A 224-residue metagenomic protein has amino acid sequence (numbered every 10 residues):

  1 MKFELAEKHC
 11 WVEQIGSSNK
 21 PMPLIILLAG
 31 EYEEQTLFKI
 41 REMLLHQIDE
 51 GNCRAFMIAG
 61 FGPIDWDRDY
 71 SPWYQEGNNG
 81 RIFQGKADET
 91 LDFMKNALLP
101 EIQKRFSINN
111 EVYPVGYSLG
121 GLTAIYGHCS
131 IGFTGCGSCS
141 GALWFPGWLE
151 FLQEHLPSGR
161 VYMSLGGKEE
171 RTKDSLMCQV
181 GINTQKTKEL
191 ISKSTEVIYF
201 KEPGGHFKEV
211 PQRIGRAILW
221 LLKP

Functional and structural regions predicted by a protein language model:
M1-S17: N-terminal cap/lid segment of alpha/beta-hydrolase-fold proteins
N19-R105: Serine-hydrolase catalytic machinery in alpha/beta-hydrolase-like enzymes
I26-E33, Q103-F106, H128-C129, G137-G141 (+2 more regions): Cell-envelope and extracellular/periplasmic
N96, I125-C129: Short, hydrophobic alpha-helix immediately C-terminal to the catalytic nucleophile
E111-G116, C139: Short beta-strand immediately N-terminal to the catalytic nucleophile in serine-hydrolase-like folds
V115-G120, A124: Gly/Ala-rich beta-loop-alpha elbow adjacent to hydrolase catalytic centers
A142-L221: The feature captures the conserved acid-bearing segment of alpha/beta-hydrolase catalytic domains
